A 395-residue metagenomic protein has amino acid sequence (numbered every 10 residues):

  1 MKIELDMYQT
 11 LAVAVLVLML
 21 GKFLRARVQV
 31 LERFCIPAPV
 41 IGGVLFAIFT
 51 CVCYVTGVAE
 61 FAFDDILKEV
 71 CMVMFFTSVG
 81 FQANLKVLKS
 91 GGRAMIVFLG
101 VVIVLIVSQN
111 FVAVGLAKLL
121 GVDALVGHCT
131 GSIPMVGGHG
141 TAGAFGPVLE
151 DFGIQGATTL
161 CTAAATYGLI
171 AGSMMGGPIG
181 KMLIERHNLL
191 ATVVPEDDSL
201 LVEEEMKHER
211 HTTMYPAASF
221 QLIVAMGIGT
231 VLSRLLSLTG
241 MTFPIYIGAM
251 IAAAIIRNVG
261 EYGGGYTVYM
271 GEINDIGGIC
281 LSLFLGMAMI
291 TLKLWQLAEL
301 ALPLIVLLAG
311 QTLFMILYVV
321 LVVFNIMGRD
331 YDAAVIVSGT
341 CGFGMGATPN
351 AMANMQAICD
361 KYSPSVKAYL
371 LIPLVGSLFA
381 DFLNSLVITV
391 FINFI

Functional and structural regions predicted by a protein language model:
M1-M7, V30-I36, V58-K68, Q155-A164 (+2 more regions): Interfacial loop-to-helix junctions that mark the boundaries of transmembrane helices in multi-pass membrane
K2-L16, A62-F75, L125-S132, G240-A252 (+3 more regions): Structural signature of hydrophobic alpha-helical transmembrane segments
V17, V44-C51, D64-G92, I251-G260 (+1 more regions): Hydrophobic transmembrane alpha-helices of secondary-active transporters and Na+-translocating membrane complexes
V17-L18, L169-Y262: Membrane-embedded hairpin module used as a gating/binding unit in multi-pass transport and secretion proteins
V70, N84-V114, S219, D275 (+1 more regions): Entry/N-cap segments of selected transmembrane alpha helices and their immediately preceding amphipathic helices
G115-V122, A165-V202, L313, L321-Y331 (+1 more regions): Juxtamembrane and boundary regions of transmembrane helices in multi-pass small-molecule transporters and channels
L116-G156, L160, Y167, I179 (+2 more regions): Alpha-helical membrane segments and immediately flanking helix-loop junctions that form or couple to the substrate/ion
L222-V322: Transmembrane helical segments that form the transport core of multi-pass membrane transport proteins
